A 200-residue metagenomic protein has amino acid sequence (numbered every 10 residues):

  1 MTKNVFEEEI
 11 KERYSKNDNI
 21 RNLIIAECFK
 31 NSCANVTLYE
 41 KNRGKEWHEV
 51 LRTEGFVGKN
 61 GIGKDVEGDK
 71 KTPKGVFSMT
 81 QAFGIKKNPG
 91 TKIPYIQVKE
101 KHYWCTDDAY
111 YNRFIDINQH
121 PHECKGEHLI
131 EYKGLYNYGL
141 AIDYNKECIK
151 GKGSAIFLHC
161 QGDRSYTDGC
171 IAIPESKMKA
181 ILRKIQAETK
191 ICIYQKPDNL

Functional and structural regions predicted by a protein language model:
T2-D168, K177-T189, I193-L200: Cell wall/extracellular polymer interaction/catalysis modules
I171: Residues that recognize and position ribonucleotide moieties
P174: Conserved "landmark" site that anchors the functional core of diverse proteins
